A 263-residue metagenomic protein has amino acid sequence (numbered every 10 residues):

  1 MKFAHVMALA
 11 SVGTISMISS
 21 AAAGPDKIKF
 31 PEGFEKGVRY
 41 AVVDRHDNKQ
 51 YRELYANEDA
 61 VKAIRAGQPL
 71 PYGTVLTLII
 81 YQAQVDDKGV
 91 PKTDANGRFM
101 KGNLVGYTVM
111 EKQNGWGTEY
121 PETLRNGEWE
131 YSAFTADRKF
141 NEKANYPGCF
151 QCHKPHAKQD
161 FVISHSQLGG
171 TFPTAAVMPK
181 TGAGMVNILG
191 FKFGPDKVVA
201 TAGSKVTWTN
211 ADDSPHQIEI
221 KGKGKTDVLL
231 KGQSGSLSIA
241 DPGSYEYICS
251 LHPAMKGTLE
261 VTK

Functional and structural regions predicted by a protein language model:
M1-A8: Bacterial N-terminal signal peptides that target proteins for export
A8-S16: Bacterial N-terminal signal peptides
M17-G24: Sec/Tat signal peptide C-region and signal peptidase I cleavage site
G24-N48, G67, P71-P179: Sequence context surrounding c-type heme c attachment/ligation sites in exported
D44-A56, M178-N187: Short, basic/aromatic beta-hairpin or loop at an interaction surface
H46-L76, K205-I220: N-terminal, post-signal-peptide region of Sec/Tat-exported proteins
Y51-R65, V90-A95, L189-P195, G222 (+1 more regions): N-terminal post-signal-peptidase region of extra-cytosolic proteins
Q84-D87, A175-K263: Extracytoplasmic copper-binding redox domains, predominantly the cupredoxin/blue-copper superfamily
